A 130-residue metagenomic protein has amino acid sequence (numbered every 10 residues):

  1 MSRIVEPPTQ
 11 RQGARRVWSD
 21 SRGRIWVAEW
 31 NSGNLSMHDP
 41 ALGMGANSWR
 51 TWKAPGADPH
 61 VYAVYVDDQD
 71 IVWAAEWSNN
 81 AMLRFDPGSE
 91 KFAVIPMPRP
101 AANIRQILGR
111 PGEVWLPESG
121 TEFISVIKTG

Functional and structural regions predicted by a protein language model:
M1-P7, W26, L35, D39-A41 (+1 more regions): Intrinsically disordered, low-complexity linker/propeptide segments enriched in Ser/Thr/Gly/Pro and acidic residues
S2-P7, S48-A54, K91-P96: A short beta-strand motif characteristic of beta-propeller blades
P8-R24, G56-Q69, P100-G112, T121: Beta-rich, blade/repeat-based domains predominating in secreted/periplasmic proteins but also intracellular
I25-N31, V72-S78, L116-G120: Conserved beta-strand positions in repeat-built beta-propeller and related beta-rich domains
N34-M37, A81-L83, F123-S125: A short loop-to-beta-strand structural motif that recurs across blades of beta-propeller domains
D39-M44, D86-E90, K128-G130: Short loop/turn segments that connect beta-strands within beta-propeller blades
Y65-V114: Ankyrin-repeat and related helical/solenoid repeat scaffolds used for protein-protein interactions
I107, P117-G120, I124-T129: Long terminal segments
